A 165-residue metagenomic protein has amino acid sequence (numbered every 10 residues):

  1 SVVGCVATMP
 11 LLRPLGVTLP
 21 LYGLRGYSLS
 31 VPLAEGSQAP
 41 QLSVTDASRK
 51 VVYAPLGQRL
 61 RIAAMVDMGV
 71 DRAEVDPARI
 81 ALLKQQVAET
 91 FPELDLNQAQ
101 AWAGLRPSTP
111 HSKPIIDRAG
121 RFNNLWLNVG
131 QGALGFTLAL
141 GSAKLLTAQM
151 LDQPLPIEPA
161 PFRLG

Functional and structural regions predicted by a protein language model:
S1-N123: Active-site substrate-recognition segment that forms the wall of the catalytic cavity or substrate channel
L33, I115-G165: C-terminal lid/capping helical subdomain adjacent to the catalytic/cofactor pocket in oxidative enzymes
